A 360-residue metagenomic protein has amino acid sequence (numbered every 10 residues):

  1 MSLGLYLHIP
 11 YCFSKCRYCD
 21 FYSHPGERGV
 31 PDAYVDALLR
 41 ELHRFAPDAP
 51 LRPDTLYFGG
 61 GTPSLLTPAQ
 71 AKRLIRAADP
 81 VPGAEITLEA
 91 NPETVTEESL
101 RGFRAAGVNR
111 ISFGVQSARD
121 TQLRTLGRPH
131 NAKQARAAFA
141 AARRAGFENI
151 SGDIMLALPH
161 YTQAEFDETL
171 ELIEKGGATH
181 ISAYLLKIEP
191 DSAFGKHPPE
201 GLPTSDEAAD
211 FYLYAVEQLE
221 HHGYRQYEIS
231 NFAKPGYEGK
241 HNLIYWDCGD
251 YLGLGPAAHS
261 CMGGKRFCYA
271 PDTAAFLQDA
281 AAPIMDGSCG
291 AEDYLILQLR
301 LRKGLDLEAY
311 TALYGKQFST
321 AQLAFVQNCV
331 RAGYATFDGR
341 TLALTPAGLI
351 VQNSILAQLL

Functional and structural regions predicted by a protein language model:
M1-I9: Immediate flanking context of iron-sulfur cluster ligation sites
S2, S23-P47, R52-K316: C-terminal scaffold of the Radical SAM
P10-S23: Local cysteine-cluster metal-coordination motifs and their immediate loop/turn environment, predominantly Fe-S cluster
K316-N328: Short amphipathic alpha-helical interaction segments
R331-R340: A short, conserved structural fragment
T341-T345: Minor-groove-contacting beta-hairpin "wing" of winged helix-turn-helix DNA-binding domains
A347-L360: Short, amphipathic alpha-helical interaction segments positioned at domain boundaries
